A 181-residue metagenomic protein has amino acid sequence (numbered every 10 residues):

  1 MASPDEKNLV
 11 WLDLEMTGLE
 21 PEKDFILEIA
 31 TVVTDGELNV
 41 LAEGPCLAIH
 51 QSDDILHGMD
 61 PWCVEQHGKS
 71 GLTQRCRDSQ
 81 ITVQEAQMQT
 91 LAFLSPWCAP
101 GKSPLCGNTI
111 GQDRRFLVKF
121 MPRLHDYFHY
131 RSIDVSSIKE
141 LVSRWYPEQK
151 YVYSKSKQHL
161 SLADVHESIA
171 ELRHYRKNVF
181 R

Functional and structural regions predicted by a protein language model:
A2-L12, T17-G107, Y153: Conserved non-catalytic scaffold segment of RNase H-like nuclease domains
P21-K23, E43, F116, V142 (+1 more regions): Short, function-defining helix-loop hinge/capping sites that tune catalysis or transport
G36, Q89-A92, P96, R115 (+3 more regions): Residue-level signal for well-ordered alpha-helical scaffold segments within enzymatic catalytic domains
T82, A86-T90, D113, F120 (+1 more regions): Amphipathic alpha-helical interface surfaces
G101-L105, I110, R115-M121, P147-R181: Acidic, Mg2+-coordinating catalytic module of metal-dependent nucleases/exonucleases that use a two-metal-ion mechanism
L117-I133: Short, low-complexity, polybasic intrinsically disordered segments
H129-P147: Short, flexible loop segments at boundaries between secondary-structure elements
